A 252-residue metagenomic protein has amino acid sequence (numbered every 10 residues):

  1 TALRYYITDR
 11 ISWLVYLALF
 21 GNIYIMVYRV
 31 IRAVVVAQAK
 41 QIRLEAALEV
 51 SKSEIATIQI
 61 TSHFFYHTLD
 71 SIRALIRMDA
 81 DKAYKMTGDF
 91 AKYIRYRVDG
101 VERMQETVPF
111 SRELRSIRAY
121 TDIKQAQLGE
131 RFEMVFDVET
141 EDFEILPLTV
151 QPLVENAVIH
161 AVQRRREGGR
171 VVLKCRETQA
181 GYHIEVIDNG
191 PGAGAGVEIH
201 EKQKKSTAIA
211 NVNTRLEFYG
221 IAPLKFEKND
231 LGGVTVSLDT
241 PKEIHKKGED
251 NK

Functional and structural regions predicted by a protein language model:
T1-D9: Hydrophobic transmembrane alpha-helices
R10-F226: Two-component histidine phosphotransfer core
E198, E249-K252: Extended Gly/Ser/Thr-rich low-complexity repeat segments, especially those forming or decorating extracellular
K225-T235, D239-P241: A short beta-strand-to-loop micro-motif at the C-terminal edge of the catalytic HATPase_c
E243-G248: Short, charged/polar, Gly/Pro-enriched secondary-structure boundary elements
